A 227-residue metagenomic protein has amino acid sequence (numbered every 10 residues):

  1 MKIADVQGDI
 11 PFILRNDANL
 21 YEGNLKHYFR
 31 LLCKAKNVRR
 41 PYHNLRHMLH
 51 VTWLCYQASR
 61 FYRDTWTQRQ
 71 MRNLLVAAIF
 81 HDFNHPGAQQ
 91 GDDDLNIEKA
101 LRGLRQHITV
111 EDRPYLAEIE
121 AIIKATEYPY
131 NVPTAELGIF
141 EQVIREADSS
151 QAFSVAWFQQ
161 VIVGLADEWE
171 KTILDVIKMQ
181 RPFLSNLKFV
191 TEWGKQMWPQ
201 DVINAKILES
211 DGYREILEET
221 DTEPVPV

Functional and structural regions predicted by a protein language model:
M1-I13, P41-L49, Y56-Q68, F80 (+3 more regions): Divalent metal-dependent phosphate-bond-processing catalytic cores, especially two-metal-ion Mg2+/Mn2+ enzymes that act
M1-N24, K34-K36: Non-catalytic interface/linker regions that flank or bridge core catalytic/transmembrane domains
I13-D17, R72, L116-A117, A121-K124: Eukaryote-skewed repeat-based solenoidal scaffolds used as protein-protein interaction platforms, primarily
A18-K26, E111-I119, L174: Short, surface-exposed acidic
L25-L54, F83-G87: Active-site flanking loop/helix segments enriched in acidic
H50-C55, D94-V110: An active-site-proximal "capping" alpha-helix that borders the catalytic cofactor pocket
V51, Q70-G87, A100, A121-E127: His-Asp-centered metal-binding catalytic motifs of divalent-metal-dependent phosphohydrolases/nucleases
G103-E127, N131: Polymerase palm active-site segment centered on the conserved acidic dipeptide of motif C
